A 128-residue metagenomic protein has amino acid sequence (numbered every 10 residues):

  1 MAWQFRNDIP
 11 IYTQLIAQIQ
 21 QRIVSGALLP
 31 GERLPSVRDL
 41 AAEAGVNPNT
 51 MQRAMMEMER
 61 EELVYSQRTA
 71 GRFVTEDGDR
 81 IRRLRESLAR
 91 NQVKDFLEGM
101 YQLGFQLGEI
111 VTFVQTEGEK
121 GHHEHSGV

Functional and structural regions predicted by a protein language model:
M1-R33, D39, S87-H125: Extreme N-terminal segment that seeds HTH/winged-HTH DNA-binding domains in transcriptional regulators
A27-L28, E57, E62-L63: Short hinge/loop at the helix->beta-strand junction immediately C-terminal to the helix-turn-helix recognition helix
R33-A44, M58: A short alpha-helical element within helix-turn-helix/winged-helix DNA-binding domains across DNA-binding proteins
L34, S66-V74, G78-D79: Short, Lys/Arg-rich nucleic-acid/phosphate-binding segment
L40-A41, E59, E76, G118-E119: Short secondary-structure boundary/hinge segments and terminal tails
R80-R85: Short, charged/polar, Gly/Pro-enriched secondary-structure boundary elements
